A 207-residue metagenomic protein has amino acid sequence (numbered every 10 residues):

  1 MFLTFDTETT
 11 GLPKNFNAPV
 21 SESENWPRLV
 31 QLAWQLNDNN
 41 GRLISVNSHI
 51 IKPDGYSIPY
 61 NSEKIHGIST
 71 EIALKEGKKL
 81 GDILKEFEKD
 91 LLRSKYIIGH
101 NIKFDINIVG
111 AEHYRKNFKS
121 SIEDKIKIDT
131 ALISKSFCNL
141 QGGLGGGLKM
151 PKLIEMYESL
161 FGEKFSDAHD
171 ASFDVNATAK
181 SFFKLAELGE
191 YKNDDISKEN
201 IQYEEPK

Functional and structural regions predicted by a protein language model:
M1-L3: Extreme N-terminal starter segment of soluble prokaryotic enzymes
T7-F16, V20: Short acidic, Gly/Ser-rich segments with clustered Asp/Glu that frequently serve as metal-coordination loops in enzyme
N15, W26-I68, E88-K207: Metal-dependent phosphoesterase core characteristic of DEDDh/y 3'-5' exonuclease domains
V20-W26: Short consensus segments that form the blades of beta-propeller domains, in both extracellular/periplasmic
E63-E86: Metal-dependent phosphoesterase signature
